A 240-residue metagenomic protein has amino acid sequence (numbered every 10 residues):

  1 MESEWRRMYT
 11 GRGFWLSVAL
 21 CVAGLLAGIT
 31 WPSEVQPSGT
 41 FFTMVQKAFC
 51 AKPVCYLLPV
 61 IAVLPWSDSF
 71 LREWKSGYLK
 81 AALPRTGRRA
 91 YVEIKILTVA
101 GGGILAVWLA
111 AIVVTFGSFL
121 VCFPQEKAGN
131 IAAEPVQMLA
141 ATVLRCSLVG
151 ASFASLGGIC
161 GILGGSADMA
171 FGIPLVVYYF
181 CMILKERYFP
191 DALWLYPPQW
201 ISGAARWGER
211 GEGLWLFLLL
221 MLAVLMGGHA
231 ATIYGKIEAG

Functional and structural regions predicted by a protein language model:
M1-V18: Aromatic- and glycine-rich beta-strand/loop motifs that create alpha-glucan
R7, L220-G240: Junction motif at the cytosolic side of a transmembrane helix
R12-F14, G87-R89, E93, P135 (+1 more regions): Membrane-helix interface segments
V22-D68, E93, L97-G164, I201-L218: Secretory targeting signals
T30-W31, G164-L195, Q199: Transmembrane helix segments
V35-Q36, W74, Y78, G117 (+5 more regions): Membrane-interfacial segments
S67-G101: Helix-loop-helix units of permease transmembrane domains in multi-pass membrane transporters, especially ABC
E73-W74, V107, I183: Transmembrane alpha-helices and adjacent helix-loop boundaries
